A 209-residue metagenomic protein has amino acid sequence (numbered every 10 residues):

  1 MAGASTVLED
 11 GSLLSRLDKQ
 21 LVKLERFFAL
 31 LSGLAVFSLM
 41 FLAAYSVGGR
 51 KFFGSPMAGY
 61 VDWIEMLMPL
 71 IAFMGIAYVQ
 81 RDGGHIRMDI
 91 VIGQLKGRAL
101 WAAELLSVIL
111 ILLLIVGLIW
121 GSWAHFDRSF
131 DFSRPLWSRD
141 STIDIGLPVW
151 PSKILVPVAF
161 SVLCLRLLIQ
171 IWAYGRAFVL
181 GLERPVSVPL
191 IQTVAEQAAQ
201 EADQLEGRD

Functional and structural regions predicted by a protein language model:
M1-D209: Alpha-helical transmembrane segments and membrane-interface helix-loop junctions in multi-pass membrane proteins
